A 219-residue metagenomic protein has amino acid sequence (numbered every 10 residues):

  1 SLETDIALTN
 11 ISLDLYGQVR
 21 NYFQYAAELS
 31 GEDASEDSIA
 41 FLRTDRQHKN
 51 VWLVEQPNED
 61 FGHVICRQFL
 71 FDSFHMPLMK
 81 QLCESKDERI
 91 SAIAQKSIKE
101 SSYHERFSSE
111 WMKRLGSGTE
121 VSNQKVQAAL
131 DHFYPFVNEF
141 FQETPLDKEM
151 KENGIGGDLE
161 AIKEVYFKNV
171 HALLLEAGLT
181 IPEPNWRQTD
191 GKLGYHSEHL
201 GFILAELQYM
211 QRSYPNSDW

Functional and structural regions predicted by a protein language model:
S1-Q18, E100-S102: Long, hydrophobic, well-ordered secondary-structure blocks that form the structural core and pocket-lining surfaces
D5, T9-S12, N58-F69, S91 (+5 more regions): Amphipathic, non-membrane alpha-helical segments in soluble helical-bundle scaffolds
S12-L42, S108-L115: Conserved alpha-helical segments that form or flank metal/cofactor-binding pockets of metalloenzymes
Y25, W52, K80-Q81, R89 (+5 more regions): Domain-scale activation on soluble regions of proteins
L42-Q68, G118-T119, F133-G156: Acidic/His metal-coordination segments adjacent to aromatic residues that form catalytic metal sites in metalloenzymes
W52-F107: Internal, conserved structured core segments that host functional sites
R89-E152: A contiguous pocket-lining binding segment that forms or flanks enzyme active sites
Q124-W219: Extended, helix-rich structural scaffolds rather than catalytic motifs
